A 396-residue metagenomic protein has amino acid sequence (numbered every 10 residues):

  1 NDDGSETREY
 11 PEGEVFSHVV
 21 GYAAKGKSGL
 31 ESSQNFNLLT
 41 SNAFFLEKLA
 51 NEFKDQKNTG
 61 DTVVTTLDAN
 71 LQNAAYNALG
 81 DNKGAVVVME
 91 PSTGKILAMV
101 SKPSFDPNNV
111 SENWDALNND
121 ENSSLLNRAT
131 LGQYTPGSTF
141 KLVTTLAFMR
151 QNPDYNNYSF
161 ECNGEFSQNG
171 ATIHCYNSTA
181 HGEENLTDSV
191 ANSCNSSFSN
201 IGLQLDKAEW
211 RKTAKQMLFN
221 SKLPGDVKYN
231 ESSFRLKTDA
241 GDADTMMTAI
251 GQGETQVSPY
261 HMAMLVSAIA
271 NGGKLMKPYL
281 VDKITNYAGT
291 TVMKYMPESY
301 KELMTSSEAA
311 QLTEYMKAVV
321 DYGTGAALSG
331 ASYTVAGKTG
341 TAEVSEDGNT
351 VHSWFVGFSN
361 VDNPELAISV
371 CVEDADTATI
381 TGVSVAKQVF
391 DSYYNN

Functional and structural regions predicted by a protein language model:
N1-A85, M99-V100, S104-R128, Q133 (+1 more regions): Extracytoplasmic/periplasmic proteins that interact with beta-lactams or build/remodel peptidoglycan
G4, R8-G21, S28, S32 (+15 more regions): Solvent-exposed, polar/charged alpha-helical surfaces in well-ordered, non-transmembrane soluble domains, broadly
S28, E365, T377-T379: Intrinsically disordered, low-complexity acidic/polar segments
V86-P91: Short hydrophobic alpha-helical segments used for membrane anchoring or interfacial signaling
S92-S138, V143-D374: Beta-lactam-recognizing serine transpeptidase/beta-lactamase-like catalytic domain environment
T291-M296, S384-N396: Short, gly/Ser/Thr-rich active-site loops of penicillin-recognizing serine hydrolases
V372-V385: A short acidic/glycine-rich loop-to-helix N-cap element
